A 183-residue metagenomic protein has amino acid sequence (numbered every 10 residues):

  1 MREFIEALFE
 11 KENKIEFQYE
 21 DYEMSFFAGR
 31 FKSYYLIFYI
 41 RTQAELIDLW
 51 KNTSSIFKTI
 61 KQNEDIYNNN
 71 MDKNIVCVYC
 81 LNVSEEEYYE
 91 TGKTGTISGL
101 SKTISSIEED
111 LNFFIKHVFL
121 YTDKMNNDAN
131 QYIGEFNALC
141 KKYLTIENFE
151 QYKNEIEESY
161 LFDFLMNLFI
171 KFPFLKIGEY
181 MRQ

Functional and structural regions predicted by a protein language model:
M1-L49: Extended, compositionally biased accessory segments flanking or bridging domains
M24-F26, N63-N68, I104-I107: Catalytic micro-motifs at enzyme active sites that drive phosphoryl/nucleotidyl and oxygen chemistry
K32-T96: A broadly used, surface-exposed interaction patch
D48-K51, G95-S98, Q131, I156 (+1 more regions): Alpha-helix boundary/N-cap detector
N63-I66, D110, K142, I146 (+1 more regions): Surface-exposed polar/charged interaction patches
G92-I107: Intrinsically disordered, low-complexity regulatory regions enriched in serine/threonine/proline and acidic residues
T103-F164: Charged, structured surface patches that assemble and position nucleic-acid processing machinery
L161-Q183: C-terminal, charge/polar-rich interaction regions
